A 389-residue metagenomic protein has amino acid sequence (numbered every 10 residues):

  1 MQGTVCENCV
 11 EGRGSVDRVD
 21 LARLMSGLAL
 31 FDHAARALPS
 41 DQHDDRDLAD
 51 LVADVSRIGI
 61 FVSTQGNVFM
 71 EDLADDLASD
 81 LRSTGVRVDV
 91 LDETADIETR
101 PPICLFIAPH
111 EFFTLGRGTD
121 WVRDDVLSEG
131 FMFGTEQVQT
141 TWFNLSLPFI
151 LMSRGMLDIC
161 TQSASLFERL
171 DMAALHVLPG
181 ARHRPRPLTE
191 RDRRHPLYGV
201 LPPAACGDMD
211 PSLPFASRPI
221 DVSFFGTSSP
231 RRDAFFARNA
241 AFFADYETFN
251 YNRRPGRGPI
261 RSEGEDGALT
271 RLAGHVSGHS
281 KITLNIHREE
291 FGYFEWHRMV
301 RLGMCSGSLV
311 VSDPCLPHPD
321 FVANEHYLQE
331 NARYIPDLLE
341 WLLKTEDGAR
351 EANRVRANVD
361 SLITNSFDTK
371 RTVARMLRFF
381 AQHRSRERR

Functional and structural regions predicted by a protein language model:
M1-F31: Intrinsically disordered, low-structural-confidence terminal and linker regions
D20, G27-P101, A108-D125, E129-A323 (+1 more regions): Nucleotide-sugar donor-binding catalytic core of glycosyltransferases
M152, M299, L338, N358-L362: Short, hydrophobic/aromatic alpha-helical segments in well-folded domains
V276, L338-W341, F379: CheY-like receiver
L316, F321-N324, Q329-I335, L362-T364 (+1 more regions): Conserved catalytic or regulatory cores that recognize and/or transform ribose-phosphate-containing ligands
N331-R350: C-terminal "capping" alpha-helix adjacent to the active site of nucleotide-linked donor transferases in cell-envelope
E346-S385: A charged, aromatic-enriched C-terminal amphipathic alpha-helix characteristic of glycosyltransferases across folds
